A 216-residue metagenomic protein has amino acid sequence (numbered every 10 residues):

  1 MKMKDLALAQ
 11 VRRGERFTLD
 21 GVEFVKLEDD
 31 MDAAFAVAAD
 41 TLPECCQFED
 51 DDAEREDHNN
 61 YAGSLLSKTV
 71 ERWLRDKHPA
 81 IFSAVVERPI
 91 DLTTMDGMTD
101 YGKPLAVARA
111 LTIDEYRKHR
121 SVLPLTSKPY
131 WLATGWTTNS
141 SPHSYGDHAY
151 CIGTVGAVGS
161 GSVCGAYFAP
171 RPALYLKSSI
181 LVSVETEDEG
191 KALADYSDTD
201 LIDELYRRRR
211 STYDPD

Functional and structural regions predicted by a protein language model:
M1-A192: Collagenous Gly-X-Y triple-helix signature in extracellular proteins
D188-D216: Short, low-complexity, charged amphipathic interaction modules
